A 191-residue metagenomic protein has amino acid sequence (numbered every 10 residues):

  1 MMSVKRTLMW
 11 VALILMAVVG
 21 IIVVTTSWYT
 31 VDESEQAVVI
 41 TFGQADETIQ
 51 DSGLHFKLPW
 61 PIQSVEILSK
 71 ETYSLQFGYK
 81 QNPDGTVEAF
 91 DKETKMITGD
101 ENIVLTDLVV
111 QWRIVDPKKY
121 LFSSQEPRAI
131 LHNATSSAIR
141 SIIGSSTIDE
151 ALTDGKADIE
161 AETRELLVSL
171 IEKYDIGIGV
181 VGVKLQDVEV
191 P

Functional and structural regions predicted by a protein language model:
V4-S27: Single-pass alpha-helical transmembrane signal-anchor segments
T25-I143: Hydrophobic membrane-anchoring helix/hairpin
E93-E101, L105-I114, K118, L131-P191: Amphipathic, coiled-coil-like alpha-helical scaffolding segments used for oligomerization/assembly
